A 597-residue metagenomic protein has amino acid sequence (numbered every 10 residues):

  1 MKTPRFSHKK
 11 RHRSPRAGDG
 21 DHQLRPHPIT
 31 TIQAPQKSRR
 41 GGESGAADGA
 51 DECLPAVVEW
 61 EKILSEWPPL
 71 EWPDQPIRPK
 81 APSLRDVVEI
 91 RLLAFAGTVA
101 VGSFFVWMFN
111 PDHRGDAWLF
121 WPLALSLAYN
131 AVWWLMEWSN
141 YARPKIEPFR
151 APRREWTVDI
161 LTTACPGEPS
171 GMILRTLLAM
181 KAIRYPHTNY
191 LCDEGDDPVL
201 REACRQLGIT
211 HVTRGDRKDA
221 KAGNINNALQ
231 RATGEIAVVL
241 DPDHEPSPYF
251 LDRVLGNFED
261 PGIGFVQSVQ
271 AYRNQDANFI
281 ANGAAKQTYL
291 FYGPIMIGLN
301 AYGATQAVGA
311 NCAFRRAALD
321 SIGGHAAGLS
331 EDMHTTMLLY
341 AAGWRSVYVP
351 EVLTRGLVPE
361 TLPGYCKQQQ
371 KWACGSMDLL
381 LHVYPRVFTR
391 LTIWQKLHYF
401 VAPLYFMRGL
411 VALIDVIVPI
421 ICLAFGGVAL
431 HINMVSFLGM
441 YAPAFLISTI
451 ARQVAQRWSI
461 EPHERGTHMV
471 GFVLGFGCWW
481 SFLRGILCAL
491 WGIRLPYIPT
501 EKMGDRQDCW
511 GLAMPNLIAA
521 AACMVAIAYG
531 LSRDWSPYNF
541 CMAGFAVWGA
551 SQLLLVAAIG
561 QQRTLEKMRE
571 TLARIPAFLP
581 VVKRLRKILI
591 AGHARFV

Functional and structural regions predicted by a protein language model:
R25-P73, Q368-F388, S481-G492: Short, charged cytosolic
P79-A94, P169-L174, F388-V411, I493 (+2 more regions): Loop-to-transmembrane boundary segments
A100-A128, W138-Y141, R150-P152, Y405-P496 (+2 more regions): Membrane-embedded multi-pass helical conduit in multi-pass membrane proteins, especially envelope-biosynthetic
R114-W118, A128-P186, M568: N-terminal signal-anchor transmembrane helix
N140, T213-I236, P248-S330, L338-A341 (+2 more regions): Long helical/loop segments within the catalytic core of UDP-sugar-dependent glycosyltransferases, especially the large
L177-R217: Acidic donor-binding segment of Leloir-type glycosyltransferases
D241-E245: The conserved acidic donor/metal-binding loop of glycosyltransferases
V269, V347-R355: Catalytic beta-strand/loop signature of glycosyltransferases that borders the donor
